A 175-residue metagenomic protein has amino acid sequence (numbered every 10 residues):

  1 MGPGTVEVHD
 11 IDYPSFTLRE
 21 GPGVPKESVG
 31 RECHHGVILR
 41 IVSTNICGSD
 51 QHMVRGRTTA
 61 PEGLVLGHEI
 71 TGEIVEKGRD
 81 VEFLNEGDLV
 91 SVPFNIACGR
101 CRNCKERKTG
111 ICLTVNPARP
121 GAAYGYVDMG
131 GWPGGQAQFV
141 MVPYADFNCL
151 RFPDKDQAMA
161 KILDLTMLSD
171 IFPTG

Functional and structural regions predicted by a protein language model:
M1-V6: Extracellular beta-rich ligand/substrate-recognition surface
E7, C47: Conserved Rossmann-like nucleotide-binding pocket used by diverse enzymes that bind dinucleotide cofactors
V8-D10, S169: Short loop/edge segments at beta-strand edges and connector loops that shape dinucleotide/nucleotide cofactor-binding
D10-S15, M141: Generic structural detector for well-ordered beta-strands
P14-N45, V54-K105, G110, W132-P133 (+1 more regions): Glycine-rich beta-strand-centered segment in the early N-terminal region that forms part of a ligand/cofactor-binding
R100-G175: NAD(P)H dinucleotide-binding glycine-rich loop of Rossmann-like/cofactor-binding domains, especially the beta1-alpha1
